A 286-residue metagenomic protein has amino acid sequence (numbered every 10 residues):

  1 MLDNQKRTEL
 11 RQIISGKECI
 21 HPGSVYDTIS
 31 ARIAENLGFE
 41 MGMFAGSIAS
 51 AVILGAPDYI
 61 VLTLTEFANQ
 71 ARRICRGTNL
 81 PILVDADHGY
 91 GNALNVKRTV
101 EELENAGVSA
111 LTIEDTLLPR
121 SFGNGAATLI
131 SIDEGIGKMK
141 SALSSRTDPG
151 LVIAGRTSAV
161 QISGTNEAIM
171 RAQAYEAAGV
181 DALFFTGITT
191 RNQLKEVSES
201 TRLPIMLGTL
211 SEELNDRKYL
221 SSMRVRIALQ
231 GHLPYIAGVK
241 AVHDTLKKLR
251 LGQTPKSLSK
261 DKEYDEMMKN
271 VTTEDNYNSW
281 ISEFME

Functional and structural regions predicted by a protein language model:
L2-H232, I236-K247, S282-E286: Alpha/beta enzyme core
L249-E286: Flexible C-terminal active-site loop/helix
